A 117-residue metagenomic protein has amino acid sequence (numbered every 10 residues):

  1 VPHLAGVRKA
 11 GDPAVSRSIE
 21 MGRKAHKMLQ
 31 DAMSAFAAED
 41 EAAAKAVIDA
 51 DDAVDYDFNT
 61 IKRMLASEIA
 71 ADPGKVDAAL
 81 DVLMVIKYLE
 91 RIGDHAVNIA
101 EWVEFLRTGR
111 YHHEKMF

Functional and structural regions predicted by a protein language model:
V1-F117: Cytosolic, long alpha-helical scaffolding segments
